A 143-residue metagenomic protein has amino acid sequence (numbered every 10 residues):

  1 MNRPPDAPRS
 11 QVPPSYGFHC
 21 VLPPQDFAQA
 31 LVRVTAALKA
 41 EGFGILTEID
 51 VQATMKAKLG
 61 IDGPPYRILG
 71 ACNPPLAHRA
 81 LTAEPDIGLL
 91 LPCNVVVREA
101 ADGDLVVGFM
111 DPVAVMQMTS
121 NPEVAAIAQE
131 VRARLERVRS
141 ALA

Functional and structural regions predicted by a protein language model:
N2-E41: Terminal, regulation- and interaction-focused segments at domain boundaries
P14-Y16, P65, L91, G103: A generic structural signal for well-ordered coil/turn residues at beta-strand boundaries that shape enzyme active-site
L31, N73, R132-L135: Short amphipathic alpha-helical/adjacent loop interface patches that line ligand and macromolecule-binding sites
T35, Q52-A53, E136: Short glycine-/small-residue-rich flexible loop motifs, especially phosphate/cofactor-binding loops
A40, A57-K58, A141: Residues at alpha-helix termini
G44-V96: Compact, glycine-rich, soluble single-domain proteins
V96-S120: Beta-strand/loop substructures that line and gate deep hydrophobic ligand-binding cavities in soluble
Q117-A143: Well-ordered alpha/beta subsegment
